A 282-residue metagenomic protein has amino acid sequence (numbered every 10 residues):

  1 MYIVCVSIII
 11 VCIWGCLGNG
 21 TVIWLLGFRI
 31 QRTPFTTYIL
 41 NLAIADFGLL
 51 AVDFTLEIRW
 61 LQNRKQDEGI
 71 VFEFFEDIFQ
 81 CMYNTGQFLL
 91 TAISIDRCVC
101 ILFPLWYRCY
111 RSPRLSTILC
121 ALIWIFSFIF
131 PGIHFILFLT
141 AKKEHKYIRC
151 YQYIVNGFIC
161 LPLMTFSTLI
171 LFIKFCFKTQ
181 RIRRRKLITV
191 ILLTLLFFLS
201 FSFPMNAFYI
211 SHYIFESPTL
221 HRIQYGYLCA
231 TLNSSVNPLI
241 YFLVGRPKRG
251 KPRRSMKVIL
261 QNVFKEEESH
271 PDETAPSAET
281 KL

Functional and structural regions predicted by a protein language model:
M1-C12, R32-I93, C98-F103, Y107-Y110 (+1 more regions): Extracellular TM2-ECL1-early TM3 structural module of rhodopsin-like
M1-G20, W60-L61, F74, L137-K143 (+3 more regions): Extracellular N-terminal segment of 7TM GPCRs
C5-C12, L25, G48-K65, F79 (+6 more regions): Helix-to-loop junction signature of class
I30-F35, D67-I70, R108-S116, I182-L187 (+1 more regions): Membrane-helix interface segments
L40-A43, T117-A121, Y151-V155, I188-L196: Internal alpha-helical transmembrane segments of multi-pass membrane proteins, especially GPCRs
L102-I129: The cytoplasmic-loop to transmembrane-helix boundary for the fourth helix
F166-F203, A207, I259-F264: Intracellular effector-coupling site of seven-transmembrane GPCRs, centered on the ICL3-to-TM6 transition
L199, F203-I210, T219-T280: Seventh transmembrane helix
